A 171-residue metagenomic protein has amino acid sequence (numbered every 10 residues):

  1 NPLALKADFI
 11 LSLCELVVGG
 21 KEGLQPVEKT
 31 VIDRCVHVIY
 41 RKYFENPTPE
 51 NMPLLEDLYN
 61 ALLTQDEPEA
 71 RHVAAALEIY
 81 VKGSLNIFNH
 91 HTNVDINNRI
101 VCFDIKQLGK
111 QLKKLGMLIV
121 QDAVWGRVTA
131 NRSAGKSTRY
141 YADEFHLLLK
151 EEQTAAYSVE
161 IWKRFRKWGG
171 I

Functional and structural regions predicted by a protein language model:
N1-G170: P-loop NTPase motor domains
